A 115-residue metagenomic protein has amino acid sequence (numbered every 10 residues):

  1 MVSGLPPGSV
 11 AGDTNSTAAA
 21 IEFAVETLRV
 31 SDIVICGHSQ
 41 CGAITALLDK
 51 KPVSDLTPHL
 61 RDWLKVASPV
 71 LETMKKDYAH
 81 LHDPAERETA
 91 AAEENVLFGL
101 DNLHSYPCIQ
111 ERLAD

Functional and structural regions predicted by a protein language model:
V2-S31, G42-D115: Divalent-metal-activated hydrolytic enzyme cores
I35: Conserved functional hotspot residues or short segments at active or partner-binding sites across diverse domains
H38-S39: Short, well-ordered beta-to-alpha junction loops that form the rim of enzyme active sites and present histidine/acidic
